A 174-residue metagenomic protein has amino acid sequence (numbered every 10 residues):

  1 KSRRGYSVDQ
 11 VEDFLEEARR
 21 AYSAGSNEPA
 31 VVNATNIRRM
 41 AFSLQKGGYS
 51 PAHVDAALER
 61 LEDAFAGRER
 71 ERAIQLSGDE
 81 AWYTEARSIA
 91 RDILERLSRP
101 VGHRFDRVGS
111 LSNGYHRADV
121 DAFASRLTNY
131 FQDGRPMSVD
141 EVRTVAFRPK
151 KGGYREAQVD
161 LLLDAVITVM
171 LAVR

Functional and structural regions predicted by a protein language model:
K1-R174: Acidic, negatively charged sequence signal that fires either on conserved catalytic/metal-binding carboxylates
